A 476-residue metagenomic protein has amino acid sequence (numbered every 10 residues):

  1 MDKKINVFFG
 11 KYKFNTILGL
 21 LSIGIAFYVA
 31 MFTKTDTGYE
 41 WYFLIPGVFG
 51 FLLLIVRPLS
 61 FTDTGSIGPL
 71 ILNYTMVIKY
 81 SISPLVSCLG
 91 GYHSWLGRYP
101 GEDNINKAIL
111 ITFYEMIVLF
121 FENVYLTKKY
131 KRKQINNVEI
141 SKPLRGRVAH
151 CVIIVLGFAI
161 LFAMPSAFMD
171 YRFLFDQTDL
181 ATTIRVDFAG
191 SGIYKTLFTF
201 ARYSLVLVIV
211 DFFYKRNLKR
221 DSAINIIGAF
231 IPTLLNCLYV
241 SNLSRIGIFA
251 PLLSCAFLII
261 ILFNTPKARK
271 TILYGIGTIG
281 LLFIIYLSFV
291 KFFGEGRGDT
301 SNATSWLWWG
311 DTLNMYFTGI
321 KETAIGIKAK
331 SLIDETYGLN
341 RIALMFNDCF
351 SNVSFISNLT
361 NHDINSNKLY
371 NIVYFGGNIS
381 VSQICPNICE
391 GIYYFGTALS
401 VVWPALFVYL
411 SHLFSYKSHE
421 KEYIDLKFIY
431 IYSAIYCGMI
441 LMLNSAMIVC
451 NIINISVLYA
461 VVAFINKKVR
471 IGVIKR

Functional and structural regions predicted by a protein language model:
M1-V138, N225, A229-P232, P251-F292 (+1 more regions): N-terminal "leader" segments that precede or initiate the main folded domain
S22-Y28, G50, L205-V208, A229-N236 (+4 more regions): Hydrophobic, membrane-inserted alpha-helices
K34-Y42, T127-A268, G280-R297, N371 (+1 more regions): Membrane-embedded catalytic interface detector for glycan/lipid assembly enzymes
I45-G50, I153-I160, L197-L207, V381 (+1 more regions): Hydrophobic alpha-helical transmembrane segments
T64-I67, D211-I227, Y416-F428: Membrane-interface helix-loop-helix junctions at transmembrane boundaries of multi-pass membrane enzymes, predominantly
I67-Y80, C151-P165, I279-Y286, F346-T360: Hydrophobic alpha-helical membrane-insertion segments
T178-K195, F283-F407: Small-residue-enriched transmembrane helix-hairpin modules in multi-pass membrane proteins
S380-R476: Hydrophobic alpha-helical segments
